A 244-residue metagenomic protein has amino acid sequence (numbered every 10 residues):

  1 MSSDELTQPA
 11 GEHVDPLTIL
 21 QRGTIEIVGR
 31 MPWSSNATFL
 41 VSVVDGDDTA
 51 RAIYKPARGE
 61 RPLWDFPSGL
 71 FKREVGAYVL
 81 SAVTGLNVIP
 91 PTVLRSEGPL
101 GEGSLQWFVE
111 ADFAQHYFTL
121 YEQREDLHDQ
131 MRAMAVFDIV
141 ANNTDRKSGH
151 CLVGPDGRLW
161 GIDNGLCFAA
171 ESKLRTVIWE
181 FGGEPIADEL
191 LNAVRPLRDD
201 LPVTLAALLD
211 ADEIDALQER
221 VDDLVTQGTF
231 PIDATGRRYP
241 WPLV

Functional and structural regions predicted by a protein language model:
M1-V244: Phosphate/dinucleotide-binding and metal-coordinating scaffold of catalytic cores in nucleotide-dependent enzymes
